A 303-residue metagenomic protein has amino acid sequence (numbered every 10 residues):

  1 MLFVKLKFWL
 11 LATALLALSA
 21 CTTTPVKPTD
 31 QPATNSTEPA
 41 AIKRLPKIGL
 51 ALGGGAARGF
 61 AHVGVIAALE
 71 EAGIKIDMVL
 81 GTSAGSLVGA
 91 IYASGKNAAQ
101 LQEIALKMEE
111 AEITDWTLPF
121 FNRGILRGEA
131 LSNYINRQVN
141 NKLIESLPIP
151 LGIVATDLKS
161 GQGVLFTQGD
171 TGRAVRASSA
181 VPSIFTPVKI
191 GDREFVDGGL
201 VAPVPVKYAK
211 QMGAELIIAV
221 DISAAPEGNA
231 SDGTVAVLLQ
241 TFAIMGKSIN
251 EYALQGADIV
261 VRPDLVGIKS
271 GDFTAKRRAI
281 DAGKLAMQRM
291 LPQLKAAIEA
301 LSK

Functional and structural regions predicted by a protein language model:
M1-L2, A14: Intrinsically disordered, low-complexity regions enriched in Ser/Pro/Gly/Gln/His and often acidic
L2-L6, A20-V79, I91-K303: Patatin-like phospholipase
W9-S19: Bacterial N-terminal signal peptides
G81, G85: Gly/Ala-rich beta-loop-alpha elbow adjacent to hydrolase catalytic centers
